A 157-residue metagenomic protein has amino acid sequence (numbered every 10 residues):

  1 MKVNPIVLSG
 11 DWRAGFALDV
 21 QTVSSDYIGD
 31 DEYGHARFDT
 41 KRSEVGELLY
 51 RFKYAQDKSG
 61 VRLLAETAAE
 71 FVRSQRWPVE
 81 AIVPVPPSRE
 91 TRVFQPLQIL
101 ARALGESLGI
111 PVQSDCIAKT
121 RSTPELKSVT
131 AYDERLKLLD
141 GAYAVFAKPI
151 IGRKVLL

Functional and structural regions predicted by a protein language model:
M1-P78, E90, K119-G152: Active-site-facing substrate-recognition patch
W77-S88, L156: Short glycine-rich phosphate-binding loop at a beta-alpha junction
V83, L104, R135: Conserved hydrophobic/aromatic pocket- or pore-lining residues that grip, position, or stack substrates in active sites
V83-P87, I110-E125: A short, structured active-site edge motif that brings together acidic residues
P87-P96: Glycine-rich phosphate-binding loops at beta-strand->alpha-helix junctions
P96-R102: Charged helix-capping and loop-helix junction motifs
R102-I110: Short helix-loop-beta junction
